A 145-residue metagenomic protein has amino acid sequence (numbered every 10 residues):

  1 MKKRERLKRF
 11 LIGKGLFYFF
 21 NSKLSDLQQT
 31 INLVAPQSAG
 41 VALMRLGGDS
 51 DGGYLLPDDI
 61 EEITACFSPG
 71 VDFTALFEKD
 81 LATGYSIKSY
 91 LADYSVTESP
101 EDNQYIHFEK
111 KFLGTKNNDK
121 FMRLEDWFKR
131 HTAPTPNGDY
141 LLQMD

Functional and structural regions predicted by a protein language model:
M1-D145: Phosphate/nucleotide-binding beta-alpha loop and adjacent structural elements of enzyme active sites
